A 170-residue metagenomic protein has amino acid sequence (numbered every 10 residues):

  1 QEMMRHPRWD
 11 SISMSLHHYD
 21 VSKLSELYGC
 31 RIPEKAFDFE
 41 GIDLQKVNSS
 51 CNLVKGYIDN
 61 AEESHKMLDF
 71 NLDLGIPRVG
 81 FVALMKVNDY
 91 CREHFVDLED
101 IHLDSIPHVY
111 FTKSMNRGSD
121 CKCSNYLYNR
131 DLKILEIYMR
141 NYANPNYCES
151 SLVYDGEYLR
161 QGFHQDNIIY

Functional and structural regions predicted by a protein language model:
Q1-L24: Conserved SAM/AdoMet-binding glycine-rich loop
P7-D10, I32-E34, D166: Alpha-helix boundary/interfacial micro-motifs
S13-L16, A83, F163: Residues at the C-termini of beta-strands that transition into short coil/loop
S22-Y147, D155: Radical SAM enzyme [4Fe-4S]-AdoMet core and its adjacent flexible, acidic and glycine-rich loops/tails across
N141-Y170: Flexible mid-to-C-terminal extensions adjoining Fe-S/redox cofactors in radical SAM and related proteins
